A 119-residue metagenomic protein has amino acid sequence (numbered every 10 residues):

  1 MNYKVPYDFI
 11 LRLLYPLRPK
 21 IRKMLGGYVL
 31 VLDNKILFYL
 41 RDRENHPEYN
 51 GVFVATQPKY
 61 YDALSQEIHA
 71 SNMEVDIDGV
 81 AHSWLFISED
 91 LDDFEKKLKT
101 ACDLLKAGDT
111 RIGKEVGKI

Functional and structural regions predicted by a protein language model:
N2, R41-N45, G79-F86: Generic alpha-helix detector with strongest preference for long hydrophobic helices that associate with membranes
N2-I36: N-terminal first-folded block
V5, F9, L30, L40-R41 (+2 more regions): Intrinsically disordered, low-complexity regions enriched in small/polar residues
D8, L14, F38, E48 (+2 more regions): Generic preference for well-ordered secondary structure
M24, V31-I77: Short, conserved beta-strand/beta-arch hydrophobic-aromatic motifs that form part of recognition grooves or interface
Q57-I119: Short, structured beta-strand-loop surface elements
